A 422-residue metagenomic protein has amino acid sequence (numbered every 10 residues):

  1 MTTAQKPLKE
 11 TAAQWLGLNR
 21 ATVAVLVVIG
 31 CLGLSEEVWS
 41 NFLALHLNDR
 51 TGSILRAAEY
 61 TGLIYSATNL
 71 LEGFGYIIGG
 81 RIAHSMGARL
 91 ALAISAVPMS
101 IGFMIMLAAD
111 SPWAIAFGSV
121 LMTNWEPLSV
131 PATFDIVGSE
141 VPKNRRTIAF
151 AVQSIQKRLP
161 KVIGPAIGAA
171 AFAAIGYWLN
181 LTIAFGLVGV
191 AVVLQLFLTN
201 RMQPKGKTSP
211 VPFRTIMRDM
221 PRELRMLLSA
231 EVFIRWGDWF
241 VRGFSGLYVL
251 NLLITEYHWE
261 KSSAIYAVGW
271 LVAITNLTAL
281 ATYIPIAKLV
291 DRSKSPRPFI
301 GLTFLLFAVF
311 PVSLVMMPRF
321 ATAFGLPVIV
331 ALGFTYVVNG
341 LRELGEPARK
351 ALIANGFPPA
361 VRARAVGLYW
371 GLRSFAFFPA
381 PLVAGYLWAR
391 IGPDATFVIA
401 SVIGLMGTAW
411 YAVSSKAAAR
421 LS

Functional and structural regions predicted by a protein language model:
L8-L70, L224-V272: Helix-loop boundary and gating motifs at the non-cytosolic
G30, G102, W113-L128, F324-L344: Hydrophobic core of transmembrane alpha-helices in multi-pass small-molecule transporters, especially MFS/SLC-type
N69-I77, K161-V162, N276-I284, F377-F378: Residue-level signature of mid-helix packing/kink "hotspots" within the transmembrane helices of 12-pass Major
G75-G87, F172, A281-S295, W388: Helix-to-loop junctions at the C-terminal end of transmembrane segments in multipass secondary transporters
L90-I105, P298-S313, S401: Structural signature of the two symmetry-related core transmembrane helices
G118-R158: Cytoplasmic helix-loop-helix junction between adjacent transmembrane helices in 12-TM secondary transporters
N180-L198, T396-A412: Symmetry-related core transmembrane helices of the 12-TM Major Facilitator Superfamily/SLC fold
R297-G345: C-terminal transmembrane helical hairpin of 12-TM major facilitator-type secondary transporters
